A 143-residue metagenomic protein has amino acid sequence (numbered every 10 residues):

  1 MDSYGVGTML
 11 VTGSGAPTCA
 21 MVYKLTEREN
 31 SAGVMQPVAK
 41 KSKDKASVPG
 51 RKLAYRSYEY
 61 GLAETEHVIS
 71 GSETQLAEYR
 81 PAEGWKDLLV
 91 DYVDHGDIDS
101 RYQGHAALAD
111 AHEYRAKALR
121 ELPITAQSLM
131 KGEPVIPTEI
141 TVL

Functional and structural regions predicted by a protein language model:
D2-L143: Gly/Ser/Thr/Ala-enriched C-terminal appendages of enzymes
